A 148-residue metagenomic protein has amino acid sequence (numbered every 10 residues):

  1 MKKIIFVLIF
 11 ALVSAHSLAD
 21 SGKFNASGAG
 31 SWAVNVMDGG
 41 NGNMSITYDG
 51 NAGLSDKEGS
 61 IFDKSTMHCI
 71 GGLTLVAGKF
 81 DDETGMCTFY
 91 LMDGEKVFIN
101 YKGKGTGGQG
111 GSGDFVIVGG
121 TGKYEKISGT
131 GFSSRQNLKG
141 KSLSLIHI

Functional and structural regions predicted by a protein language model:
M1-I4: Positively charged n-region of N-terminal signal peptides that target proteins for export
F6-L8: Sec-dependent N-terminal signal peptides
S17-Y90, K141: Extracellular or lumenal secretory-pathway regions
T84, Y90-L138: Acidic, glycine-rich flexible loop segments
I146-I148: Conserved small/polar residues in nucleotide/adenosyl-binding loops
